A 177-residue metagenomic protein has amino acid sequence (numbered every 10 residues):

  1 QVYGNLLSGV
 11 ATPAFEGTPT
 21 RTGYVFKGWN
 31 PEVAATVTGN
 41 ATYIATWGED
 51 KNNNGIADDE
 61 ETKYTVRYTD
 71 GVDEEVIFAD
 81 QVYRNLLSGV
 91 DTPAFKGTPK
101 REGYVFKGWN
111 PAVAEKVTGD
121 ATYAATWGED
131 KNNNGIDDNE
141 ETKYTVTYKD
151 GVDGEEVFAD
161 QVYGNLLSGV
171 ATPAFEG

Functional and structural regions predicted by a protein language model:
Q1-G177: Secondary-structure capping and domain/repeat boundary segments
